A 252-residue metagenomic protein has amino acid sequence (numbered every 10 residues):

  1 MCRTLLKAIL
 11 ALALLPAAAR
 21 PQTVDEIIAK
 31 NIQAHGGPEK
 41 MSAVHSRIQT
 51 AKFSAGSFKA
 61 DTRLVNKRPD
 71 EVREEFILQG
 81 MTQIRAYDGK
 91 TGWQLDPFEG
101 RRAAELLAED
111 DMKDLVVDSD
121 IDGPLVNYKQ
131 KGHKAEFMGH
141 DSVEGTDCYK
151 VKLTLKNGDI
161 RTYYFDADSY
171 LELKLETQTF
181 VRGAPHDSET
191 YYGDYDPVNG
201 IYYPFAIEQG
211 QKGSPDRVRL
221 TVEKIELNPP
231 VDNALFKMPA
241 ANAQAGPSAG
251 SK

Functional and structural regions predicted by a protein language model:
M1-K7: Positively charged n-region of N-terminal signal peptides that target proteins for export
K7-A17: Bacterial N-terminal signal peptides
P21, M81, E144-P239: Gly/Pro-enriched, hydrophobic low-complexity segments that function as extracytoplasmic propeptides/linkers
V24-G100, K131-S142: N-terminal mature ectodomain segment of secretory-pathway/periplasmic proteins
L64-E71, D88-T91, E109-D111, D166-S169 (+2 more regions): A short, sequence-level motif marking secondary-structure junctions
W93-D122: Acidic/charged, solvent-exposed loop-and-adjacent secondary-structure segments enriched in E/D, K/R, S/T, and G/P
D114-K152, L171-E176: Short, conserved active-site entrance elements at the starts or edges of catalytic domains
K237-K252: Gram-negative outer-membrane assembly/targeting C-terminal domains
